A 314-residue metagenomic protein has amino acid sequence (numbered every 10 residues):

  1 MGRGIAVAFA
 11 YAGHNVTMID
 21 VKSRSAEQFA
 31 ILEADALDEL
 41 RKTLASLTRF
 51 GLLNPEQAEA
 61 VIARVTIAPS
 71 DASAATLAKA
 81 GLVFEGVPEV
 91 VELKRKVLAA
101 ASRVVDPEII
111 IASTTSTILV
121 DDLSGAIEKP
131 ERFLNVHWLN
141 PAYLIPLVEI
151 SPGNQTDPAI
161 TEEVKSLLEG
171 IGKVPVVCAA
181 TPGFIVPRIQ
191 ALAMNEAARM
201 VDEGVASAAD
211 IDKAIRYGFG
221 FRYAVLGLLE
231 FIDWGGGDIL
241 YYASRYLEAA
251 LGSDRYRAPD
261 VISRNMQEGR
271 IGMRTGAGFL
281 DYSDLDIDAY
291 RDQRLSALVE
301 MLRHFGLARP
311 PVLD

Functional and structural regions predicted by a protein language model:
M1-T43: NAD(P)+-binding Rossmann beta1-loop-alpha1 motif at the extreme N-terminus of oxidoreductases
A12, K173-A180, E203, A208-D314: NAD(P)-dependent Rossmann-like dehydrogenase/reductase catalytic/cofactor-binding core
A12-N15, K129, V148-T181, A193-F221: Internal alpha-helical scaffold of NAD(P)-dependent oxidoreductase catalytic cores
T17-I19, T66-A68, F84, A112 (+2 more regions): Hydrophobic/aromatic beta-strand patches that form the interior of the parallel beta-sheet core in alpha/beta enzyme
L44-V104: A structured beta-alpha segment of the ubiquitous adenosine-cofactor-binding alpha/beta core
E89-S166: Rossmann-fold NAD(P)-binding glycine/threonine-rich loop
